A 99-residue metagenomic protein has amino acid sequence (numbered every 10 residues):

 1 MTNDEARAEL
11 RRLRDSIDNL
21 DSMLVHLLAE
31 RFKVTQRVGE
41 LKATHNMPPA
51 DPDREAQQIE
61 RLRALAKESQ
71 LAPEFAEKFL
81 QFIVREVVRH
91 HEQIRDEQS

Functional and structural regions predicted by a protein language model:
M1-S99: Domain-level signature for soluble enzymes in the chorismate/prephenate branch of the shikimate pathway
